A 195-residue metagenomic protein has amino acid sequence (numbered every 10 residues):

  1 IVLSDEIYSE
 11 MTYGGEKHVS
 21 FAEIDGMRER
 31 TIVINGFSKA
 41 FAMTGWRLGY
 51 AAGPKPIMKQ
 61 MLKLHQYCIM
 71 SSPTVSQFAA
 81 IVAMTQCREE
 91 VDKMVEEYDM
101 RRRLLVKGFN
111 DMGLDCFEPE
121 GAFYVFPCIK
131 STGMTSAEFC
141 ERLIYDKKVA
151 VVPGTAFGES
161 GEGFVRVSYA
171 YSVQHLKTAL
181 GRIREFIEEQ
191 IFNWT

Functional and structural regions predicted by a protein language model:
I1-T195: PLP-dependent class I/II
